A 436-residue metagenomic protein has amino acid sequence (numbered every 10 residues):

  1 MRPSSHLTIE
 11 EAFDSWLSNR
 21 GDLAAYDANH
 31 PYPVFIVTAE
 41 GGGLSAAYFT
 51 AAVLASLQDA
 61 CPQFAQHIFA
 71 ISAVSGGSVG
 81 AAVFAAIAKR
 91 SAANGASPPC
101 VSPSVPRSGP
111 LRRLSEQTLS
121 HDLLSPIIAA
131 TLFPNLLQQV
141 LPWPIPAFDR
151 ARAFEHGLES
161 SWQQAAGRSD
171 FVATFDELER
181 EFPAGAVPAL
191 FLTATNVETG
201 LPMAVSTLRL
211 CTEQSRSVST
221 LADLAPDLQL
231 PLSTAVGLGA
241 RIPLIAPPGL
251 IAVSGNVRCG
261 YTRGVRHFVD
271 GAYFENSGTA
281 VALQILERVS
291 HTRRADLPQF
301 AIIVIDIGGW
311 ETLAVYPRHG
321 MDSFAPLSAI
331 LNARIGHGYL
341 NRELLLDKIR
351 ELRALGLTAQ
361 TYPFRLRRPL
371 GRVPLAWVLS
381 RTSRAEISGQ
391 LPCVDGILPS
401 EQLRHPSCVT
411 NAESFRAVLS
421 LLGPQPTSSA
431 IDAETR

Functional and structural regions predicted by a protein language model:
M1-R436: Catalytic domains of lipid- and phosphate-ester/thioester hydrolases
